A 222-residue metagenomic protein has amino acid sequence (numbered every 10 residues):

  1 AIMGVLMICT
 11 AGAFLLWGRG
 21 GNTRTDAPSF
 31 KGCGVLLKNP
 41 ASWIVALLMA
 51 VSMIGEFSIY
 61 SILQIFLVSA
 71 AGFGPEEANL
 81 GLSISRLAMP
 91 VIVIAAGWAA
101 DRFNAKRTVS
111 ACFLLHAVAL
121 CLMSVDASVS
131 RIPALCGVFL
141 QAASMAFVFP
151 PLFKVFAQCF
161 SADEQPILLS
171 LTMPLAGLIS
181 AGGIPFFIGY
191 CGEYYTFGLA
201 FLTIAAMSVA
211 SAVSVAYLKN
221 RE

Functional and structural regions predicted by a protein language model:
A1-M3, I188-A206: A membrane-interface helix-boundary motif in multi-pass transporters
G4-T23, S214-K219: C-terminal membrane-cytosol helix-exit motif in multi-pass small-molecule transporters
G21-V45: Juxtamembrane intracellular "pre-TM" segments in multi-pass secondary transporters
P40-P90, F149, I184: Extracytoplasmic gate region of multi-pass secondary transporters
I65, F153-C159, G189: Intracellular helix-loop hinge segments at the cytoplasmic ends of transmembrane helices in 12-TM rocker-switch-type
V93-N104, G192: Helix-to-loop junctions at the C-terminal end of transmembrane segments in multipass secondary transporters
A105-L152: C-terminal transmembrane helical hairpin of 12-TM major facilitator-type secondary transporters
C159-Y194: A late C-terminal transmembrane helix in Major Facilitator Superfamily
